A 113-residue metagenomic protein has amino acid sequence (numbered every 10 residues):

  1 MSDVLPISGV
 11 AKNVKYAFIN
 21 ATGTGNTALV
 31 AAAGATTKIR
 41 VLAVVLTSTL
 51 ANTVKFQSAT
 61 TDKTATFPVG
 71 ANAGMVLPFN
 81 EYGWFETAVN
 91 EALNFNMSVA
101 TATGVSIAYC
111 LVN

Functional and structural regions predicted by a protein language model:
M1-K38, A43, A88-N90, N96-N113: C-terminal interaction-tip segments
L29-A31, M75-W84: Exposed aromatic-hydrophobic patches
T37, T49, L77-P78: Short solvent-exposed loop/turn micro-motifs enriched in small/polar/acidic residues
I39, V54, G83-F85: Solenoid scaffold repeats with emphasis on beta-solenoid/beta-helix
L46: Metallocofactor- and cofactor-centric catalytic cores in central/energy metabolism, strongly enriched
T49-P68: Short, surface-exposed beta-strand/strand-loop-strand elements in extracellular ectodomains
V69-A73: Short proline/glycine- and polar residue-rich coil/turn motifs
